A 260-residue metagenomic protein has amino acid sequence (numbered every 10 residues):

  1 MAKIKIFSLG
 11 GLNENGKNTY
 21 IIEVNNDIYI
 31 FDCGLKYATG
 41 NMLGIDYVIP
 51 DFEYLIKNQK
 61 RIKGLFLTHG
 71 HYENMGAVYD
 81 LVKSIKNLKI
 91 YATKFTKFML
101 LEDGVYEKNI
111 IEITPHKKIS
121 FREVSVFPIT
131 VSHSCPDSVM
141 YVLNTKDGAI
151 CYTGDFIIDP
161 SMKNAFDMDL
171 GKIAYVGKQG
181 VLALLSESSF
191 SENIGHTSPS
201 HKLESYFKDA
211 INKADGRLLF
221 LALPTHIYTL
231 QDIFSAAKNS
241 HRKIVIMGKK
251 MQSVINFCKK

Functional and structural regions predicted by a protein language model:
A2-F66, H71-K260: His/Asp/Glu-rich metal-coordinating catalytic cores of metallo-dependent phosphodiesterases/hydrolases acting on
